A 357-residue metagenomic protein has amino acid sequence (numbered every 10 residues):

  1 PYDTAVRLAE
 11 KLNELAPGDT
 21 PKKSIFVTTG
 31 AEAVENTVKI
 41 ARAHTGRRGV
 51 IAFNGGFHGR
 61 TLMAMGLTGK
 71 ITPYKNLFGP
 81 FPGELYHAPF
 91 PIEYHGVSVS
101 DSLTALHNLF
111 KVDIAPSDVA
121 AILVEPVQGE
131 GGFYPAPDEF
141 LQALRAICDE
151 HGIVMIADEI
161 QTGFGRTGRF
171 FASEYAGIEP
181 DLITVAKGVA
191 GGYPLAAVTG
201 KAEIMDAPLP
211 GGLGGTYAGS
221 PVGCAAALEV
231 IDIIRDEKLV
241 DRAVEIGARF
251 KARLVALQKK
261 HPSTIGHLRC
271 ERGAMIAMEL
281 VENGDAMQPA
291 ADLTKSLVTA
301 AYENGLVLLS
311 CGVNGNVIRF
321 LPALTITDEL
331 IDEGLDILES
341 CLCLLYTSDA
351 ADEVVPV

Functional and structural regions predicted by a protein language model:
P1-S348: Conserved N-terminal phosphate-binding loop of PLP-dependent enzymes in the Aspartate aminotransferase
Y346-V357: Single conserved hydrophobic/aromatic residue that forms the stacking wall/gate of nucleotide- or nucleobase-binding
